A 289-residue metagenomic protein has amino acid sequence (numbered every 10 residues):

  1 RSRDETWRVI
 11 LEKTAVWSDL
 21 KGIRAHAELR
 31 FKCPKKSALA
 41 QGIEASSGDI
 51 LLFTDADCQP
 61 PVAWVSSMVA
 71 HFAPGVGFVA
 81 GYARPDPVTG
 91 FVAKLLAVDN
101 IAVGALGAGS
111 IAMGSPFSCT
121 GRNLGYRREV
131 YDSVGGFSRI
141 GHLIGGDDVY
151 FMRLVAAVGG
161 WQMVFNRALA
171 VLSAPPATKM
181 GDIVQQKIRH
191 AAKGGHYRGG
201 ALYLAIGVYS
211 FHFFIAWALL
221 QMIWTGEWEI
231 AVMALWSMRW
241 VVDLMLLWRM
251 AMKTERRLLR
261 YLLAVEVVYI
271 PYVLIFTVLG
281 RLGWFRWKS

Functional and structural regions predicted by a protein language model:
R1-I10, A27, C58: A conserved acidic beta->alpha catalytic loop
D4-K13, G22, A63: Acidic helix N-cap motif at the loop->helix transition within catalytic regions of sugar-transfer enzymes
I10, P61-F72, V79-Y82: A short, amphipathic alpha-helix embedded in the catalytic core of nucleotide-handling enzymes
E28-S37, I43, I144-G145: A short, glycine-/small-residue-rich helix N-cap motif at loop->alpha-helix starts within glycosyltransferase
L39, L51: Short aromatic/hydrophobic "clamp" motif used to bind/position activated sugar donors
S47-D49, T120-V134: Conserved nucleotide-sugar donor-binding and metal-coordinating catalytic region shared by glycosyltransferases
F72, V76-G104, E129-D132, F137-A201: Catalytic donor/gating beta->alpha subdomain of glycosyltransferases that bind UDP-sugars
L202-L204, V208-W284: Membrane-embedded multi-pass helical conduit in multi-pass membrane proteins, especially envelope-biosynthetic
